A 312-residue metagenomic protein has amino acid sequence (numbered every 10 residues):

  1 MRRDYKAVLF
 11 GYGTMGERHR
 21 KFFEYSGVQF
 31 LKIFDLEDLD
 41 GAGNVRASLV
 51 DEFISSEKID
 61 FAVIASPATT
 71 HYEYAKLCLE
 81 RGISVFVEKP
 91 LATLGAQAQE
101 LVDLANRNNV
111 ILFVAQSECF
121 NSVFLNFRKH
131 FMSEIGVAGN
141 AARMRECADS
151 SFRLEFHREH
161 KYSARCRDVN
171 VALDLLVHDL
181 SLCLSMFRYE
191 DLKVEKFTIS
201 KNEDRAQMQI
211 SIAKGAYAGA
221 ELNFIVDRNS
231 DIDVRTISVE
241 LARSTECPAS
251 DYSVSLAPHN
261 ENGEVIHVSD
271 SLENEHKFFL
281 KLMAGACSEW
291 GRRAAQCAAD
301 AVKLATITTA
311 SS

Functional and structural regions predicted by a protein language model:
M1, F61-S66, V110, F278-S312: C-terminal helix-rich "cap/oligomerization" subdomain common to oxidoreductases
M1-G43: N-terminal Rossmann-like dinucleotide-binding module
H19, G43-L104: Beta-loop-alpha module in the N-terminal Rossmann-like domain of NAD(P)-dependent dehydrogenases, especially those
F30, I59-A62, S151: Local beta-strand N-terminus motif with an aromatic residue
A92-S163: A contiguous active-site-proximal alpha/beta segment in oxidoreductase catalytic domains
K161-I232: Rossmann-like dinucleotide-binding domain that binds NAD(P)(H)
K201-E203, G215-K281, W290-R292: NAD(P)-dinucleotide binding in Rossmann-like oxidoreductases
